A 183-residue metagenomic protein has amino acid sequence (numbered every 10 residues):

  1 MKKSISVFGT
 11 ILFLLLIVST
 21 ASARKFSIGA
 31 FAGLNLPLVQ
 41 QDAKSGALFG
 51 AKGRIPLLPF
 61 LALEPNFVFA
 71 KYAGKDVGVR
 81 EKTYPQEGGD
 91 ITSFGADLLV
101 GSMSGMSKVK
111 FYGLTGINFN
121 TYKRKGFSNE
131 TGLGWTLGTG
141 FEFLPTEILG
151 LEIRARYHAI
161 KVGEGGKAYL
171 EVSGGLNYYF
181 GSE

Functional and structural regions predicted by a protein language model:
M1-K25, G181-E183: Cleavable N-terminal export/targeting peptides
A23, Q40-G46, P85-S93, S128-G134 (+1 more regions): Transmembrane beta-barrel outer-membrane domains
A23-L34, F111-G113: Transmembrane beta-strand segments of Gram-negative outer membrane beta-barrel proteins
A32-F60: N-terminal targeting signals for Sec/Tat export/insertion, comprising classic cleavable signal peptides
L38, T121-R124, A159-K161: Short, solvent-exposed loop/turn segments at secondary-structure junctions
R54-F127, G132, F143-L149, V172-E183: Gram-negative (and chloroplast) outer-membrane scaffold detector with strong preference for beta-barrel transmembrane
L137-E142: Short glycine-rich, acidic/polar surface loops and turns
